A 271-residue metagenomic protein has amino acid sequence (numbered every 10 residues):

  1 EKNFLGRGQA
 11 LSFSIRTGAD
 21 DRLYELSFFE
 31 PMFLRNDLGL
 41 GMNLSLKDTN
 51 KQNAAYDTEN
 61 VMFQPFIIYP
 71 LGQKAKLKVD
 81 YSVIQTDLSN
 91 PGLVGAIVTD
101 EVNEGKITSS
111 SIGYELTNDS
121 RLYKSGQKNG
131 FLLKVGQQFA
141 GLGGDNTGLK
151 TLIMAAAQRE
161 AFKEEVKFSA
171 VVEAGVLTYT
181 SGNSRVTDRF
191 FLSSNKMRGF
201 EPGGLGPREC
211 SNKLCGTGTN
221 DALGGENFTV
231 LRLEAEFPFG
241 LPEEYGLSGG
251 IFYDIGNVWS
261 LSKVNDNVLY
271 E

Functional and structural regions predicted by a protein language model:
E1-F4, N265-E271: Short, intrinsically disordered, charge-balanced linker/junction segments flanking boundaries in proteins
E1-L132, R198-G199, L205-S211: Gram-negative/organellar outer-membrane beta-barrel architecture
G92-L247, I251-L269: C-terminal outer-membrane beta-barrel translocator/porin domains of Gram-negative envelope proteins and their
